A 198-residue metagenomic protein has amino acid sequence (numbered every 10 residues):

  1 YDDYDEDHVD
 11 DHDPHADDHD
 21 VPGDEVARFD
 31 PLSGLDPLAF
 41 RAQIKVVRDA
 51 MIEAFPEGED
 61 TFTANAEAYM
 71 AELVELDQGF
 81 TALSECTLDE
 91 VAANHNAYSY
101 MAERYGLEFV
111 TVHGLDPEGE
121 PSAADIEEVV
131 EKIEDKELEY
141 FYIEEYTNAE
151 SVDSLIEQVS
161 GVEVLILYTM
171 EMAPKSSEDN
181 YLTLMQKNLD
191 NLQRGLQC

Functional and structural regions predicted by a protein language model:
Y1-C198: Extracytoplasmic metal-acquisition and chelation regions
